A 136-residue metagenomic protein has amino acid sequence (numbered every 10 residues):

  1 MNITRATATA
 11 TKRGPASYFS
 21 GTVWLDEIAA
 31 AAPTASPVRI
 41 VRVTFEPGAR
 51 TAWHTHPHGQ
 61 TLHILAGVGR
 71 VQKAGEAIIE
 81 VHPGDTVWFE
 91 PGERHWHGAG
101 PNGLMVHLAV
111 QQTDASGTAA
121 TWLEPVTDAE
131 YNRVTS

Functional and structural regions predicted by a protein language model:
M1-P37, A119-S136: A short, N-terminal "cap"/entry segment at the start of jelly-roll beta-barrel domains of the cupin/DSBH fold
G21-V23, T51, G92, D114 (+1 more regions): Membrane-topology and secretion signals of cell-surface/extracellular proteins
W24-E27, R39-H56, P91: Conserved short histidine dyad/triad with adjacent acidic residue
R42-E46, T55-V71, V110-T113: Short, conserved beta-strand element in jelly-roll/cupin
T51-W53, V71-Q72, F89, R94-P101: Short beta-strand His + acidic residue motifs that chelate non-heme Fe in jelly-roll/DSBH and cupin folds
T61, W88, N102-W122: A short hydrophobic beta-strand segment most commonly corresponding to one strand of the jelly-roll/cupin
G75-G92: Short acidic-glycine-tyrosine-enriched beta hairpin
